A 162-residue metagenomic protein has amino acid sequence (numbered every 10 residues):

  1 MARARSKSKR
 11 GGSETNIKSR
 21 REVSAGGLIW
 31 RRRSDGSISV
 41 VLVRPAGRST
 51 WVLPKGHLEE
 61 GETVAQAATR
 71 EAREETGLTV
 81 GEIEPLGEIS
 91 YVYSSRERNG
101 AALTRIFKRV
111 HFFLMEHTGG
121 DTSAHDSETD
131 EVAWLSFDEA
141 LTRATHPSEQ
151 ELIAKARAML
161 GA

Functional and structural regions predicted by a protein language model:
M1-R32, A102: Acidic, metal-coordinating catalytic segment for phosphate/diphosphate chemistry, firing primarily on the Nudix
V23, S39, R109-F113: Short beta-strand micro-motifs in enzyme catalytic cores
I29-R31, R44, E116-H117: Residue-level signal for short segments within beta-strands and strand-turn junctions of well-structured beta-sheet
R33-S39, N99-L103: Short, solvent-exposed loop/turn segments that connect beta-strands within catalytic domains and beta-strand-rich
D35-G81: Conserved Nudix-box catalytic region and its N-terminal flanking loop in Nudix hydrolases and closely related
V52, F107, W134: Short aromatic/basic micro-patch
G77-G120: Active-site segment of metal-dependent pyrophosphate-handling enzymes, primarily the Nudix hydrolase catalytic core
H111-A156: NUDIX/MutT-family hydrolases
